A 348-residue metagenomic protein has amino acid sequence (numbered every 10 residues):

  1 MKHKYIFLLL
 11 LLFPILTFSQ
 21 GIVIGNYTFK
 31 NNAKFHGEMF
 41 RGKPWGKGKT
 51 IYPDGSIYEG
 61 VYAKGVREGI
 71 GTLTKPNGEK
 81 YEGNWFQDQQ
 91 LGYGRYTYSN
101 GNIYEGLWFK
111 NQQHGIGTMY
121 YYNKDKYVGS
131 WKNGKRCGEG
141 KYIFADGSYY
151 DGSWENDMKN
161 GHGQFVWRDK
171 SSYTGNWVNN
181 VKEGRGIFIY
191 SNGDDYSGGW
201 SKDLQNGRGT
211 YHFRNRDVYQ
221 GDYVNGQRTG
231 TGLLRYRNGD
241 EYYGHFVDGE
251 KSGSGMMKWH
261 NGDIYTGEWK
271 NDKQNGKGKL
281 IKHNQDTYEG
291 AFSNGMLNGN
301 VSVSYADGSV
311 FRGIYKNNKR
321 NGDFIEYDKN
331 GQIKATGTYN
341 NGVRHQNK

Functional and structural regions predicted by a protein language model:
M1-K2: N-terminal secretory signal peptides that target proteins for export/translocation
Y5-P14: Sec-dependent N-terminal signal peptides
I15-S19: Sec/Tat signal peptide C-region and signal peptidase I cleavage site
Q20-I57, N347: N-terminal segments that cap or nucleate solenoid repeat domains
K34-W45, I57-E68, K80-L91, I103-H114 (+10 more regions): Conserved anchor residues at repeat-unit boundaries in beta-strand-based tandem repeats, strongest for the MORN repeat
K49, T72, R95, T118 (+9 more regions): Extracellular beta-strand solenoid repeats
